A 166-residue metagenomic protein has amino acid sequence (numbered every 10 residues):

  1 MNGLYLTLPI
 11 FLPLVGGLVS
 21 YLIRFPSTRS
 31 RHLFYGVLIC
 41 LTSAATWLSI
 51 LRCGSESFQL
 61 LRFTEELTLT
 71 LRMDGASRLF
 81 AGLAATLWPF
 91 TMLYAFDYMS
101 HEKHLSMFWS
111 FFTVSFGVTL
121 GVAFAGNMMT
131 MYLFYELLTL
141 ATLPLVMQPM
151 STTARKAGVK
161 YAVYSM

Functional and structural regions predicted by a protein language model:
M1-L8, V15-S110: Transmembrane helix-loop-helix hairpins at membrane boundaries of multipass inner-membrane proteins
I10, L71-R72, F124, L133: Short conserved micro-motifs on helix faces and helix-strand junctions that flank and scaffold key functional residues
F11-V15, L41, F134-A141: Membrane-embedded alpha-helical segments of multi-pass membrane proteins, especially the transmembrane helices
P13-L14, L33, R155, S165: Generic detector of intrinsically disordered, low-complexity, polar/charged segments
S27, M107-V114, V118-M166: Alpha-helical multi-pass transmembrane bundles of energy-transducing inner-membrane proteins
